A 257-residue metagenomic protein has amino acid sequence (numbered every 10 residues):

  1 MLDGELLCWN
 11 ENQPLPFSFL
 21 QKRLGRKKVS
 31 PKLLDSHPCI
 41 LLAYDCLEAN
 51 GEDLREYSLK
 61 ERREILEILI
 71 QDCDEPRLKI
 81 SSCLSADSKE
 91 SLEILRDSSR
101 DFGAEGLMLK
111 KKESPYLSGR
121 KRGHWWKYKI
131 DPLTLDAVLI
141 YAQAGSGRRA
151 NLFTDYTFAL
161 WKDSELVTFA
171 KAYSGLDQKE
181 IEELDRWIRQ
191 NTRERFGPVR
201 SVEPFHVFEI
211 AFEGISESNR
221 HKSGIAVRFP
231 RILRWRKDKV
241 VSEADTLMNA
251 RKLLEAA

Functional and structural regions predicted by a protein language model:
M1-T154, A159-A257: Catalytic cores of nucleic-acid ligases and guanylyltransferases
